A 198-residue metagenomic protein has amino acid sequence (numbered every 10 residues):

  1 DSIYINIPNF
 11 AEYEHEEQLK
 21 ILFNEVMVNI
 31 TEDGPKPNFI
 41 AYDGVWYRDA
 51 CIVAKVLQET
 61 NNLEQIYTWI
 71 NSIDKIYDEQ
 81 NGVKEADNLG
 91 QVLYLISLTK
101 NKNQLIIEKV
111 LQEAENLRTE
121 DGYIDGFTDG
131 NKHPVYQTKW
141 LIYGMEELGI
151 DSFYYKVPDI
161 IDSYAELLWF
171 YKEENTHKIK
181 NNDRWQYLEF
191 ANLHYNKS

Functional and structural regions predicted by a protein language model:
D1-Q18, E59-N62, D151, K172-S198: Terminal accessory carbohydrate-recognition/targeting modules of carbohydrate-active enzymes
D1-R48, E59, T68: Low-complexity, Ser/Thr/Pro/Gly-enriched N-terminal "stalk/linker" regions
I3-N6, G44-L148: Aromatic-rich carbohydrate-recognition surfaces in CAZymes
E12-Y13, E25-I30, E85, N101 (+2 more regions): Intrinsic-disorder/low-complexity, polar/charged segments
E14-E25, Q65, Q91, I106-K109 (+1 more regions): Exposed alpha-helical structural elements
M27-E32, I76-E79, E120, D159-I161 (+1 more regions): Short, ordered beta-strand-loop transition motifs
F39, L105-L193: The feature captures the catalytic groove of carbohydrate-active enzymes
